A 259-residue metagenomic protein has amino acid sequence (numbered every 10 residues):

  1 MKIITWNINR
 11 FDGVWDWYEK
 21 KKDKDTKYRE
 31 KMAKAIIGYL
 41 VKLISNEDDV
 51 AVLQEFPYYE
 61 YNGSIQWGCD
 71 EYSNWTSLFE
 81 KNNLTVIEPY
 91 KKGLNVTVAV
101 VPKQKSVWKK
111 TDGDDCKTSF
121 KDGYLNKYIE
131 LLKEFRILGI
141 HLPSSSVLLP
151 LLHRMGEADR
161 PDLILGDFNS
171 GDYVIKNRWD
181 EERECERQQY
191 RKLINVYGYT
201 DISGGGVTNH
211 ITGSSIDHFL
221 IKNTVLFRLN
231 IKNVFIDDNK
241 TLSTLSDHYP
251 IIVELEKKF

Functional and structural regions predicted by a protein language model:
M1-S77, K258-F259: N-terminal, active-site-proximal structural segment of metallo-dependent hydrolase catalytic domains
W6-I8, F56, L142, D167-F168 (+1 more regions): Active-site metal-binding loops of divalent metal-dependent hydrolases
R10-G13, Y58-N62, L94, S145-V147 (+3 more regions): Active-site environment of divalent metal-dependent phosphoester hydrolases
Y18-K27, D114-T118, F135-L148, D172-R178: Surface-exposed cleft-lining segments at the edges of enzyme active sites
K24-Y39, W67-E71, S119-G123, P143-H153 (+2 more regions): Soluble or luminal CAZymes and related metallo-dependent hydrolases
V50, Q54-F135, L142: Structured beta-strand-rich core segments of catalytic domains in phosphoester-bond hydrolases
K133-R136, L148-S170: His/acidic metal-ligating clusters that form di-metal
D159-L163, N169-F259: Metal-dependent phosphoester-hydrolase catalytic domains
